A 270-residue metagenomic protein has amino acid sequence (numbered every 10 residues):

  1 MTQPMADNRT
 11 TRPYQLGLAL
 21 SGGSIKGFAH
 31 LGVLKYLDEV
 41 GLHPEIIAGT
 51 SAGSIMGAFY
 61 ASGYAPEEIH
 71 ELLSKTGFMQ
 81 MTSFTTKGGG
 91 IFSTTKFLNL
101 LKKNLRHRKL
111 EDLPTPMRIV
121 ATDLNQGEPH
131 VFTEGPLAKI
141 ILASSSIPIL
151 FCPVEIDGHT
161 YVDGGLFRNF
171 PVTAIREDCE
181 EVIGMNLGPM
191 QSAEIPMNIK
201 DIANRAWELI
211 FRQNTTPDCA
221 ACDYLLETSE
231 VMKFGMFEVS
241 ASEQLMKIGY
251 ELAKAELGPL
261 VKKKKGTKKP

Functional and structural regions predicted by a protein language model:
M1-T50, A58-P270: Patatin-like phospholipase
